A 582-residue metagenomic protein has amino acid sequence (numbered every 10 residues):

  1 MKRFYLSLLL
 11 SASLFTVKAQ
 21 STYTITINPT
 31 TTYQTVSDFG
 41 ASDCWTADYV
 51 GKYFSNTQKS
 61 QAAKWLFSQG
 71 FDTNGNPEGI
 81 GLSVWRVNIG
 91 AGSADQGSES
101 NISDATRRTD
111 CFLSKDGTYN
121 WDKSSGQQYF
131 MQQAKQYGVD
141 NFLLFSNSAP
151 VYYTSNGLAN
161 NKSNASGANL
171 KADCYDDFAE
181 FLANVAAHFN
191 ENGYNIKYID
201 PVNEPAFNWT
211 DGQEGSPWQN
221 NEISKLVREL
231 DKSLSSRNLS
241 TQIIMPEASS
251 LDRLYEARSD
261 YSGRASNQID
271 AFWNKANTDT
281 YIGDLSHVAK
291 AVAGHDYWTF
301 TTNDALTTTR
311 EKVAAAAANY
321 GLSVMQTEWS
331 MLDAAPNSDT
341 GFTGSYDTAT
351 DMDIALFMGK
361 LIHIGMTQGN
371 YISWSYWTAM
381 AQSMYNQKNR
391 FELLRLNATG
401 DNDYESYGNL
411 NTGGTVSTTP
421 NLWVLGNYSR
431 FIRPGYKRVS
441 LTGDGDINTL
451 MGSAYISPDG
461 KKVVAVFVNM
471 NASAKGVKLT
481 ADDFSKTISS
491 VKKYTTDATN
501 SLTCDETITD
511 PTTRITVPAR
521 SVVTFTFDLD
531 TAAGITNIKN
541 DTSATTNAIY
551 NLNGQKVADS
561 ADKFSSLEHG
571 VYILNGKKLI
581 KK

Functional and structural regions predicted by a protein language model:
L8-K18: Hydrophobic h-region of N-terminal signal peptides that target proteins for export in Gram-negative bacteria
T22-I196, W209-S224, R228, K232: N-terminal catalytic cores of secreted or lumenal carbohydrate-active enzymes
T35-D43, S83-I89, S93, N141-F145 (+6 more regions): Structural recognition of the beta-strand scaffold that forms the well-ordered cores of secreted hydrolase catalytic
W218-L361, Q368: Noncatalytic carbohydrate-binding groove/subsite architecture in carbohydrate-active enzymes
Q326-N427, V439-G445: Aromatic/acidic polysaccharide-binding cleft in carbohydrate-active enzymes
R430, D444-T487, R520: Carbohydrate-binding surface patches
E506-T531: C-terminal beta-strand-rich structural cap/linker in extracellular carbohydrate-active enzymes
T536-K582: C-terminal outer-membrane/trafficking sorting elements
